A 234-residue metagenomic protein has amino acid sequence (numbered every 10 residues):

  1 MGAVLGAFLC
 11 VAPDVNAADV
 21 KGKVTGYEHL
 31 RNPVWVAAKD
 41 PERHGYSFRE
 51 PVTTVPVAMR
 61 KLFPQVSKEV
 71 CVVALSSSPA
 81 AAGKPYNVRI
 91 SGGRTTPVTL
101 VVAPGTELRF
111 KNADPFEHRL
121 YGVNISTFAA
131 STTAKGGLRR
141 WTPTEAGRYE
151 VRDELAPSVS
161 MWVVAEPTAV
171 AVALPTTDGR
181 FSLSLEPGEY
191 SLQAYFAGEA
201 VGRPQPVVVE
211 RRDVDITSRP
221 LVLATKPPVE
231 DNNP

Functional and structural regions predicted by a protein language model:
M1-V11: Bacterial N-terminal signal peptides
V15-P234: Extracytoplasmic copper-binding redox domains, predominantly the cupredoxin/blue-copper superfamily
